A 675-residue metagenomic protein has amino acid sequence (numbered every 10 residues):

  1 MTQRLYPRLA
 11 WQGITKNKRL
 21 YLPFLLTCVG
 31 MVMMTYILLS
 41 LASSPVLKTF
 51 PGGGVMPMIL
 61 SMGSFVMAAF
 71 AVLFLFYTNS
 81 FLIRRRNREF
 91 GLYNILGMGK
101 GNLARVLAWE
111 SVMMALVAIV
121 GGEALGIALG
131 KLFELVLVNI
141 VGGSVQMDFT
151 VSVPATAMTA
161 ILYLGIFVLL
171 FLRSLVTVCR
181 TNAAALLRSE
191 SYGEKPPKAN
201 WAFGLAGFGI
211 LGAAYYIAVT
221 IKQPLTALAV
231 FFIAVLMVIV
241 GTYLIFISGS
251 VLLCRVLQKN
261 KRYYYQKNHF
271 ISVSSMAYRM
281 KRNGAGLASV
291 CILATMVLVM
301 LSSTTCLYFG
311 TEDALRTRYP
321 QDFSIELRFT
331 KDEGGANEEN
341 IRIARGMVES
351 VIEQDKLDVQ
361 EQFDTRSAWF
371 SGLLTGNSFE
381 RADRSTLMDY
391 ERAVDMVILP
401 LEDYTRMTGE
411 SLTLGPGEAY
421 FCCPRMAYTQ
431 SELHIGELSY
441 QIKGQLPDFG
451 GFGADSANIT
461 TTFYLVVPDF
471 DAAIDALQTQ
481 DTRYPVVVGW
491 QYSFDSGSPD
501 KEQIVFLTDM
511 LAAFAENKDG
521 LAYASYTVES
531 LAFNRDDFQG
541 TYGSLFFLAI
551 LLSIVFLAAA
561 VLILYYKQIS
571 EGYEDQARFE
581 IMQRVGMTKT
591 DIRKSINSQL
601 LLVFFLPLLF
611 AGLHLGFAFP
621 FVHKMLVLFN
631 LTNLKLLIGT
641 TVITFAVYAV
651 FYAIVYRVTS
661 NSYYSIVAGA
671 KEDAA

Functional and structural regions predicted by a protein language model:
M1-R19: Aromatic- and glycine-rich beta-strand/loop motifs that create alpha-glucan
T2-R8, R180-E194, Y573-E574, Y664-A675: Short cytosolic juxtamembrane segments of multi-pass membrane proteins
R19-V46, V55-G91, S111-L125, I239 (+4 more regions): Hydrophobic alpha-helical transmembrane segments of multi-pass inner-membrane transport and secretion
L20-C28, M33-I37, I161-I166, K195-L307 (+4 more regions): Alpha-helical transmembrane segments, especially those used as permease/efflux helices and single-pass anchors
G30-S44, Y77-F81, R88, M114-G143 (+6 more regions): Small-residue-rich transmembrane alpha-helices
G249-K261, T304-R316, S544, V561-Q576 (+1 more regions): Juxtamembrane/interface segments at transmembrane-helix termini
A314-A558: Basic-flanked hydrophobic alpha-helices used for secretion and membrane insertion
